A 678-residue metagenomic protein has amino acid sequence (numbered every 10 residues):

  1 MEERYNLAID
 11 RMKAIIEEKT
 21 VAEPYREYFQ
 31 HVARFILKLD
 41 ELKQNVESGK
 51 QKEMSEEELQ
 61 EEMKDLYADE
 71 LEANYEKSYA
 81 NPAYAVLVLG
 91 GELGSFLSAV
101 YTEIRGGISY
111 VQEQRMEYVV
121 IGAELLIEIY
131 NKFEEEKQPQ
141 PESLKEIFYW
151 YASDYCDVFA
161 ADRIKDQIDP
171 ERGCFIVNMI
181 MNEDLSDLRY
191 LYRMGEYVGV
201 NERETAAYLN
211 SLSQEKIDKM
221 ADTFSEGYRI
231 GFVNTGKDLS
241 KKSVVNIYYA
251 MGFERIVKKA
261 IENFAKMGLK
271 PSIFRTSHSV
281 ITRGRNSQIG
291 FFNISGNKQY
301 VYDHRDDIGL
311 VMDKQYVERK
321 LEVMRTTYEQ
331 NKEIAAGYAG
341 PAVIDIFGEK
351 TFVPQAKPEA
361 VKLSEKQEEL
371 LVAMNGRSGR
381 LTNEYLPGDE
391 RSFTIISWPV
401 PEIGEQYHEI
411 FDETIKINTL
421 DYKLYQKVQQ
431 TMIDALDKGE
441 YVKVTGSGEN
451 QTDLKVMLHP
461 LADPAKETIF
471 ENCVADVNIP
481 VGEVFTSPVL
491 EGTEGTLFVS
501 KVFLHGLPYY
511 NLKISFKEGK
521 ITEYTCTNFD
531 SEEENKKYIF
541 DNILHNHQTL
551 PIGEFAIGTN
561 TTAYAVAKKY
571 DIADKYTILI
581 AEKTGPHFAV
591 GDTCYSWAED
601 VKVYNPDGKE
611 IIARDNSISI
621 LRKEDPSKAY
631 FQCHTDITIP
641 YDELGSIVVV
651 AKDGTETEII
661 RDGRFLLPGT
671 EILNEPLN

Functional and structural regions predicted by a protein language model:
M1-E491, I660-N678: Active-site bordering "gate/hinge" segments that shape substrate access to catalytic or cofactor-binding pockets
D437, H505-P508, Q548, A581: Short solvent-exposed loop/turn micro-motifs enriched in small/polar/acidic residues
V444-N450, K501-L504, V649-D653: Short acidic, glycine-rich loop/turn motifs
A475-K513: Conserved AWS/pre-SET-to-SET junction and N-terminal core of the SET lysine methyltransferase domain, specifically
Y509-C526: Active-site and channel-lining beta-strand-loop segments that bind or position nucleotide-derived/phosphorylated
E523-Y595, E599: Dual-mode signal for accessory low-complexity, basic/Gly-rich regions
T584, V590, E599-Y604, D615-K623: Glycine-anchored, exposed beta-strand/edge motif detector
D607-N678: Extended hydrophobic packing segments that form well-structured cores
